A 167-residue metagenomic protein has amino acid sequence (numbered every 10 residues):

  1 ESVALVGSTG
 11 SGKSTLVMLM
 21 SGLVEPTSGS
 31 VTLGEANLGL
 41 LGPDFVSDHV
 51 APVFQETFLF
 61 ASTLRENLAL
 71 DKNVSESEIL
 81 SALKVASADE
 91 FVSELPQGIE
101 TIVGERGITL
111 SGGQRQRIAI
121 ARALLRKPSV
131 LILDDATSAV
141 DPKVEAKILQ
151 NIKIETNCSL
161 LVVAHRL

Functional and structural regions predicted by a protein language model:
V6-S8: The feature captures the beta-strand-to-loop junction immediately N-terminal to the Walker
S21: Helix-to-loop junction immediately C-terminal to a conserved catalytic motif
T27-N37: ABC nucleotide-binding domain "signature motif"
T32, L40, S47, R65-E105 (+2 more regions): ABC ATPase nucleotide-binding domain helical subdomain, centered on the C-loop/LSGGQ "ABC signature"
I120, V163: Hydrophobic anchor residue at the start of the ABC signature
L125-S129: A short, proline-enriched helix->beta-strand linker immediately N-terminal to the Walker B motif in ABC-type P-loop
L131-D134: Catalytic Walker B motif of ABC-type/P-loop ATPase nucleotide-binding domains
